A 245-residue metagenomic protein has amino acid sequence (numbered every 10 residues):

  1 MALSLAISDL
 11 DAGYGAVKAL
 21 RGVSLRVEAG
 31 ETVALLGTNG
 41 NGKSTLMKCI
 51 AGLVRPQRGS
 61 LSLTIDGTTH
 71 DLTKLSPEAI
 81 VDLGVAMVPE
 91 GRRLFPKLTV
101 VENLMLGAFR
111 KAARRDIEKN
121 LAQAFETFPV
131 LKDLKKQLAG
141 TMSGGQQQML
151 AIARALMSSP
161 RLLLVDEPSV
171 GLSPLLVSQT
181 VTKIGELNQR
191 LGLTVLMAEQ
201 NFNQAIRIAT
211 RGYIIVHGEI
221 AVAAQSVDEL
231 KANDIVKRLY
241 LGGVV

Functional and structural regions predicted by a protein language model:
L5-I7, L20: Conserved structural motif at the start of ABC-family nucleotide-binding domains
G15, V33, V100-K119, T127-P129 (+2 more regions): ABC-type ATPase nucleotide-binding domains, specifically the catalytic core motifs of the NBD
L36-T38: The feature captures the beta-strand-to-loop junction immediately N-terminal to the Walker
A51: Helix-to-loop junction immediately C-terminal to a conserved catalytic motif
S60-I80, S226-V227: ABC ATPase NBD Q-loop/coupling interface
A155-L156: ABC ATPase C-loop
S159: Conserved catalytic motifs of ABC-family nucleotide-binding domains
S178-G192: Helical segment within the ABC ATPase nucleotide-binding domain
